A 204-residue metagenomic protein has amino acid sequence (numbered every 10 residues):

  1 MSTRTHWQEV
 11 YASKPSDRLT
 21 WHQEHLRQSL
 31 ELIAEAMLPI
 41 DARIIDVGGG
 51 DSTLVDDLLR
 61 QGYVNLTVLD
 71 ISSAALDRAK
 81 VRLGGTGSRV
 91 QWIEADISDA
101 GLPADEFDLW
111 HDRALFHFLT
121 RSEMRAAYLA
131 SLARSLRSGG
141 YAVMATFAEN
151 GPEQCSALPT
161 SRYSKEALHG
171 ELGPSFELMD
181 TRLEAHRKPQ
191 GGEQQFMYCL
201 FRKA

Functional and structural regions predicted by a protein language model:
M1-D105, L119-S135, G140-A204: Class I (Rossmann-like) S-adenosyl-L-methionine-dependent methyltransferase catalytic domain, capturing the SAM-binding
D108: Conserved acidic residues
H111: A conserved beta-strand element that flanks and buttresses the S-adenosyl-L-methionine
A114-F118: Short catalytic micro-motifs in class I SAM-dependent methyltransferases
